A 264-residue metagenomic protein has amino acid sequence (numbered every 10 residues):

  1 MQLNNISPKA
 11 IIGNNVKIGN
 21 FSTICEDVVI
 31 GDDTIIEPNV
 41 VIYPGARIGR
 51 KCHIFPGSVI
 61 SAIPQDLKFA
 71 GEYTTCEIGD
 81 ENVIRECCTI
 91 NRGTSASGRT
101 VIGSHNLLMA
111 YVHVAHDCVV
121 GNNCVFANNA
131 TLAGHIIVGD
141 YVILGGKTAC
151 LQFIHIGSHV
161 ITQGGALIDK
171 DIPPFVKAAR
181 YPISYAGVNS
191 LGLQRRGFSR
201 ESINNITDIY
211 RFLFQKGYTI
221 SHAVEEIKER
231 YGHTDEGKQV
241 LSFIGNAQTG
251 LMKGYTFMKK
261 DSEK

Functional and structural regions predicted by a protein language model:
M1-A179, I183-S184: Structural signal for interior beta-strand "rungs" in well-ordered beta-sheet cores of soluble enzyme domains
M1-L3, P8-K9, N14-N15, K51 (+6 more regions): Terminal amphipathic alpha-helical/low-complexity segments used for targeting or macromolecular assembly
